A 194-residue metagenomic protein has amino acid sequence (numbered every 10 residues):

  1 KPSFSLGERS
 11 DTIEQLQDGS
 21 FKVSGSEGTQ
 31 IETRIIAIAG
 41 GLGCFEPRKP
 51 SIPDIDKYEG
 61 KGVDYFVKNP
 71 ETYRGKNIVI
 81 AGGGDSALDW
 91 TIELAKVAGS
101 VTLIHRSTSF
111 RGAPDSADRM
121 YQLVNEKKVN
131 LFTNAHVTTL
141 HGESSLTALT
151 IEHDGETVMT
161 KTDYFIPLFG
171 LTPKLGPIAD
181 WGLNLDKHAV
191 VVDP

Functional and structural regions predicted by a protein language model:
K1: Glycine-rich active-site loop/strand segments that organize a redox cofactor
F4-G25, Q30-T33, K96-V192: A Rossmann-like FAD-binding core segment of flavoenzymes
S10, E27, I35-G43, D56 (+3 more regions): Short, flexible active-site-adjacent loop segments at beta-strand->alpha-helix junctions, enriched in small/polar
I38-G40, I80, P167: Redox-cofactor binding/interface segments in oxidoreductases and associated redox assembly factors
A39, E93, R119: Alpha-helical scaffold segments in soluble metabolic enzymes
G40-D54, L171-G182: Flavin (primarily FAD) binding-site architecture
L42-V97, V192-D193: Glycine-rich dinucleotide-binding loop and its adjacent helix/turn
